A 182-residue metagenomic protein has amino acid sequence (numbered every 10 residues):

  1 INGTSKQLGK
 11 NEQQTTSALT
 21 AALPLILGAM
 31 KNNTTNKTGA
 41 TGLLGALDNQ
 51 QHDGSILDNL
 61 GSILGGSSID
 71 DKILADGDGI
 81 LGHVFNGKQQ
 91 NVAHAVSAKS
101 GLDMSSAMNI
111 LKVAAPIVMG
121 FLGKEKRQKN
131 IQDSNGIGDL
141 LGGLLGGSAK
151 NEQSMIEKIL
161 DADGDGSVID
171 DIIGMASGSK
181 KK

Functional and structural regions predicted by a protein language model:
I1-K182: A structural "flexibility-hinge" signal
